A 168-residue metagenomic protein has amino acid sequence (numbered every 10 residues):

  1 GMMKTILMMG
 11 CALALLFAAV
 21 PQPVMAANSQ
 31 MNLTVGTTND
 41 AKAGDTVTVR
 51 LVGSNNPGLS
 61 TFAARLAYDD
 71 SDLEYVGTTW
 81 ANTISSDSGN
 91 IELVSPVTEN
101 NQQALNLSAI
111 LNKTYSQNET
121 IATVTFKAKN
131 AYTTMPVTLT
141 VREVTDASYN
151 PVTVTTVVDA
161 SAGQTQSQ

Functional and structural regions predicted by a protein language model:
G1-M2, Q168: Accessible peptide chain termini
M2-A14: Sec-dependent N-terminal signal peptides
G10, L16-Q168: Acidic, low-complexity intrinsically disordered segments
